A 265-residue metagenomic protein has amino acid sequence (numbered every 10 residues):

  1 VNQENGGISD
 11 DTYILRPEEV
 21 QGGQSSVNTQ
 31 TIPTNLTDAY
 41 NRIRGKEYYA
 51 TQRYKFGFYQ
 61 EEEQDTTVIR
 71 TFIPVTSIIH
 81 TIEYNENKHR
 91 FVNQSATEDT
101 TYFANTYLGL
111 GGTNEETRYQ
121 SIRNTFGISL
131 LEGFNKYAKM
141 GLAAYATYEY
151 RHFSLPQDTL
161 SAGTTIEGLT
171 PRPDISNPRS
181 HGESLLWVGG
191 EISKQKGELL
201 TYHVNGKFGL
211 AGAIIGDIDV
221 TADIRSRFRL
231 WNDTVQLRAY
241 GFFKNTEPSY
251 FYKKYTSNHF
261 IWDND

Functional and structural regions predicted by a protein language model:
V1, A50-F56, N124-E132, V188-K194 (+1 more regions): Residues on the lipid-exposed face of transmembrane beta-strands in outer-membrane beta-barrel proteins
V1, I78-I82, L142-A146, V204 (+2 more regions): Membrane-embedded beta-strand positions of outer-membrane beta-barrel proteins
V1, L199-G212: Transmembrane beta-strand segments that form the barrel wall of outer-membrane beta-barrel proteins
N2-R44, L230-D265: Outer-membrane beta-barrel translocator/channel fold
N5-D10, D65, R90-T97, S154-G163 (+3 more regions): Outer-membrane beta-barrel translocator domains and adjoining extracellular loop/strand segments of Gram-negative
T29-D38, A104-N114, T164-S176, H203-K207 (+1 more regions): Extracytoplasmic loops and strand-loop junctions of Gram-negative outer membrane beta-barrel proteins
R44-A50, R118-N124, G182-L186, G216-V220: Residues that define the transmembrane beta-barrel architecture of outer-membrane proteins
Y59-E62, K88, N135-M140, K196-V204 (+1 more regions): Repeated loop/turn-to-beta-strand initiation elements of outer-membrane beta-barrel proteins
